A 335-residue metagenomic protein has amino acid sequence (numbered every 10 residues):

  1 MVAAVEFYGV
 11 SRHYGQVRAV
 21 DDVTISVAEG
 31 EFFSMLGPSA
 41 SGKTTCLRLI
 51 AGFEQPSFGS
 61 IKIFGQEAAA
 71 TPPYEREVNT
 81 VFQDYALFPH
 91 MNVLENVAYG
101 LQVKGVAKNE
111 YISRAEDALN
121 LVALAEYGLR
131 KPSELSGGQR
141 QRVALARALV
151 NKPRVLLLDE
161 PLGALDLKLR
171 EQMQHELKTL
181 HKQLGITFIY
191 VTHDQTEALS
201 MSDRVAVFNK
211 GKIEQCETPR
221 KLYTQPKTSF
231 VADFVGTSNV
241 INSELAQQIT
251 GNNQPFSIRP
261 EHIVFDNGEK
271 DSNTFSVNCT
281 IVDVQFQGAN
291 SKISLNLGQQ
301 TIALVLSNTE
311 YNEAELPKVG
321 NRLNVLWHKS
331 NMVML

Functional and structural regions predicted by a protein language model:
E6, S26, K62, N324-L326: ABC ATPase nucleotide-binding domain
F32, T71-K227: ABC ATPase nucleotide-binding domains
L36-P38: The feature captures the beta-strand-to-loop junction immediately N-terminal to the Walker
T44-L47, V143: ABC ATPase nucleotide-binding domain helices that frame the ATP-binding cleft
A51: Helix-to-loop junction immediately C-terminal to a conserved catalytic motif
G59-E67: Conserved ABC transporter NBD signature motif
S238, Q248-L335: Non-catalytic connector elements of ABC transporters
